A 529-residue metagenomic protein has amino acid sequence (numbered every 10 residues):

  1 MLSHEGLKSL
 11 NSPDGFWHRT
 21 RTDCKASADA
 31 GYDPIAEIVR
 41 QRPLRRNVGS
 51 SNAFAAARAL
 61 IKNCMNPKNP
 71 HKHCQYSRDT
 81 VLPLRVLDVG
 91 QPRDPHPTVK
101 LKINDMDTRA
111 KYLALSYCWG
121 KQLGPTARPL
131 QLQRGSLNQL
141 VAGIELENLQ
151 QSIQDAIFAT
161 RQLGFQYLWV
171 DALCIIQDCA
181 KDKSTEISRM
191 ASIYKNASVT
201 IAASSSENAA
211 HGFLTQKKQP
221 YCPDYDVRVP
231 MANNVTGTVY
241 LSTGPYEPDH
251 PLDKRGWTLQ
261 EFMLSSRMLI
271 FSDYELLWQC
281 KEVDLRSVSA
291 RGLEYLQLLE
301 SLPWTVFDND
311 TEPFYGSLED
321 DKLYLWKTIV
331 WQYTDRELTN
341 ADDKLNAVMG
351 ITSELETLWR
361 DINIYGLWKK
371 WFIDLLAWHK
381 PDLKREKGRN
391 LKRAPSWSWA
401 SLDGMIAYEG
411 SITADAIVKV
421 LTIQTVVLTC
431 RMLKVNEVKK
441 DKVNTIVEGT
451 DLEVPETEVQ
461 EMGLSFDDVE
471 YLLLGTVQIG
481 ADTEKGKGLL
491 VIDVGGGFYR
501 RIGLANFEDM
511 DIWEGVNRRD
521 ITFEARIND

Functional and structural regions predicted by a protein language model:
M1-L163, I175-D529: Feature captures the RNA virus RNA-dependent RNA polymerase
Q166: Short acidic/polar active-site loop segments enriched in Thr and Asp
